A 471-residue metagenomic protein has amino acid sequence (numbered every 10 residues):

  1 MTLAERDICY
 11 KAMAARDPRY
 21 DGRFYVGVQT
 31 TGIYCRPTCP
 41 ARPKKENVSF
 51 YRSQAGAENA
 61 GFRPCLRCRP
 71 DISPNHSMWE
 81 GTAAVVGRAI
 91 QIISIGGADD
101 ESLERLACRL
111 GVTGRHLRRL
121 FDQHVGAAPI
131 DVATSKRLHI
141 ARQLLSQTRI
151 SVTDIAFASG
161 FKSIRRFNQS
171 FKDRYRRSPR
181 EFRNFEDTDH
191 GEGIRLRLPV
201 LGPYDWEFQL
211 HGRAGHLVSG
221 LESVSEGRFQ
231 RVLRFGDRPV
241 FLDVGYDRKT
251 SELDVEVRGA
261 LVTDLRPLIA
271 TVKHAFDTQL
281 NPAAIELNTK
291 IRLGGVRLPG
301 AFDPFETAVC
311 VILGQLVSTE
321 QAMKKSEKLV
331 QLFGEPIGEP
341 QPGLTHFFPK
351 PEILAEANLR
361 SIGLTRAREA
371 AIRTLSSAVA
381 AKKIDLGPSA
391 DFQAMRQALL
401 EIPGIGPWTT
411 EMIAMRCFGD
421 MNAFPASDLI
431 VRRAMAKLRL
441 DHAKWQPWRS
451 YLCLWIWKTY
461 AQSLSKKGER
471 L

Functional and structural regions predicted by a protein language model:
M1-L471: HhH-family (HhH-GPD) DNA N-glycosylase catalytic core used in base-excision repair
